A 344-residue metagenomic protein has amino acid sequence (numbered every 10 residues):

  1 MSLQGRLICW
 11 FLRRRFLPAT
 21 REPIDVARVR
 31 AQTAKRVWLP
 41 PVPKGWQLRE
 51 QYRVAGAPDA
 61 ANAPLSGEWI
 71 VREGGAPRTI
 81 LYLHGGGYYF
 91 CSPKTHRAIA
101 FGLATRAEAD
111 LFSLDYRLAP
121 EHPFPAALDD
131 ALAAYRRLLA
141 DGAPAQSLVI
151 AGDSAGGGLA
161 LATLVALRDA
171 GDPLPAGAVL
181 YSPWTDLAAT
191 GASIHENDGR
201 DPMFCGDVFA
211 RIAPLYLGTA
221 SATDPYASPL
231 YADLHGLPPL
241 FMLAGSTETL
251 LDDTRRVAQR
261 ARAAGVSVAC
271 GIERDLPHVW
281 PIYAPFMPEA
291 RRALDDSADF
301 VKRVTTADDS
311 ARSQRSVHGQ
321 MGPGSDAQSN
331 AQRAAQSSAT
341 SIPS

Functional and structural regions predicted by a protein language model:
M1-R72, T306-R312: A glycine/proline-hinged amphipathic helix-loop "lid/cap" segment that gates access to hydrophobic ligand pockets
C9, Q332-R333: A short, well-structured alpha-helix characteristic of acyl/acetyltransferase catalytic modules
A55-I70, G74-S313, G322, N330 (+1 more regions): Alpha/beta-hydrolase superfamily serine-hydrolase fold, recognizing
G319-G324, A334: Residue-identity detector for glycine
